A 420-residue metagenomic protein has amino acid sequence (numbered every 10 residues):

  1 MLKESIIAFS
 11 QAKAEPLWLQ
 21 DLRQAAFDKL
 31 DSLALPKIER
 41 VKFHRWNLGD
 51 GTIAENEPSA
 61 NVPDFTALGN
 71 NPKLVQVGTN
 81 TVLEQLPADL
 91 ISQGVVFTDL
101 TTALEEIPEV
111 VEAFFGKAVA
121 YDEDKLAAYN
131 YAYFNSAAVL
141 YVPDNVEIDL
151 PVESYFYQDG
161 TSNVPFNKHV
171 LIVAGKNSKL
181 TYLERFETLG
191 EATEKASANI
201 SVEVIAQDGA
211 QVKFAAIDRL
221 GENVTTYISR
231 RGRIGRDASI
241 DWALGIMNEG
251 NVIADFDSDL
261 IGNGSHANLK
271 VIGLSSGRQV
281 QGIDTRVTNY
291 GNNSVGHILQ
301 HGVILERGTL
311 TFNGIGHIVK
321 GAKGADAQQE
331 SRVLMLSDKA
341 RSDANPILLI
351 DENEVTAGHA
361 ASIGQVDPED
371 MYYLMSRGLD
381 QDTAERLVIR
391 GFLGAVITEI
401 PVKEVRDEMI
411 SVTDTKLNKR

Functional and structural regions predicted by a protein language model:
M1-A128, L305: N-terminal amphipathic, basic helical "cap/leader" segment at the start of enzyme domains
V96, L100-L379, L393, I397-R420: Conserved beta-strand/loop scaffold segments within soluble protein domains that form the structured core and edges
R390: Short, conserved phosphate-binding/catalytic loop or strand-edge motifs used in phosphoryl-/nucleotidyl-transfer
